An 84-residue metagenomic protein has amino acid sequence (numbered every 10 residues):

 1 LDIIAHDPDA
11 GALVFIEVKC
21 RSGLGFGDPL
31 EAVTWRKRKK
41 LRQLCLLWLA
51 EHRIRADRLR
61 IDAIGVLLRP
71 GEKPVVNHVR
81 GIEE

Functional and structural regions predicted by a protein language model:
L1-L24, P29, V33, L41: Conserved catalytic cores of phosphodiester-cleaving nucleases, focusing on short active-site segments
K19-R21, K37-R42, R60, R80: Basic side chains
L24, D28-E31, L47, N77-R80: Flexible, active-site-adjacent loop/turn segments at secondary-structure boundaries
R36, K40-A56: Arginine/glycine-rich "motif VI" loop of SF2 helicases in the C-terminal RecA-like domain
A50-E84: Domain-level recognition of nuclease-like catalytic cores that cleave nucleotide substrates
